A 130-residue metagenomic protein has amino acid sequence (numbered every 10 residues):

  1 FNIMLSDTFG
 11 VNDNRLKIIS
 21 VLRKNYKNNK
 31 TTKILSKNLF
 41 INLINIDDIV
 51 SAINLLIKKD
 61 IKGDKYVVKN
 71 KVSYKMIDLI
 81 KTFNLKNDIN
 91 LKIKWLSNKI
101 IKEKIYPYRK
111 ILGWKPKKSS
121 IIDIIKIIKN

Functional and structural regions predicted by a protein language model:
F1-F40, I46-D48, F83: NAD(P)-dependent short-chain dehydrogenase/reductase
D7-N12, K33-F40, Y66-Y74, W95-K99 (+1 more regions): Glycine-rich Rossmann NAD(P)(H)-binding loop
N25-N29, L56-D60, W114, N130: Generic structural signal for alpha-helix termini and adjacent loop/cap motifs
K30-T31, N87-K92, P116-K118: Secondary-structure boundary/capping signal
I46, K75-D78, W95-N130: Conserved C-terminal active-site "lid" loop/helix of NAD(P)H-dependent oxidoreductases that clamps the redox cofactor
I53-I57, I80-F83, I124-I128: Hydrophobic "lid"/C-terminal helical patch of Rossmann-like NAD(P)-dependent dehydrogenase/epimerase domains
K59-I100, K104: Mid/C-terminal beta-alpha module of Rossmann-like enzyme folds, strongest in SDR-family dehydrogenases/epimerases
